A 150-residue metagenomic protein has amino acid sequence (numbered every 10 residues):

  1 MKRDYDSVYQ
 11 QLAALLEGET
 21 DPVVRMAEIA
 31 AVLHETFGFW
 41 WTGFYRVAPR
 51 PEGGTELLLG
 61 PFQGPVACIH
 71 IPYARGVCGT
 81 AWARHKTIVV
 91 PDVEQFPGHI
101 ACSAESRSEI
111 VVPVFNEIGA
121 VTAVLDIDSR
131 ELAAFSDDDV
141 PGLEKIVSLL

Functional and structural regions predicted by a protein language model:
M1-V66, E144-L150: Intrinsically disordered, low-complexity terminal regulatory regions
W41, V111, V124: Short hydrophobic/aromatic beta-strand element in the GNAT-like acyltransferase core that lines or flanks the acyl-donor
V47-R50, E56-A104: Regulatory sensory and allosteric helical modules in signal-transduction proteins and certain transcription factors
A74, V124, V140: ATP/adenylate-binding site constellation spanning eukaryotic-like Ser/Thr protein kinases, ABC-transporter
S108-N116: A short, aliphatic-rich beta-strand micro-motif
F115-S129: Sensory-domain boundary capping and coupling elements
D128-I146: Regulatory loop-to-helix N-cap segments in sensory/regulatory domains that couple ligand/signal detection
